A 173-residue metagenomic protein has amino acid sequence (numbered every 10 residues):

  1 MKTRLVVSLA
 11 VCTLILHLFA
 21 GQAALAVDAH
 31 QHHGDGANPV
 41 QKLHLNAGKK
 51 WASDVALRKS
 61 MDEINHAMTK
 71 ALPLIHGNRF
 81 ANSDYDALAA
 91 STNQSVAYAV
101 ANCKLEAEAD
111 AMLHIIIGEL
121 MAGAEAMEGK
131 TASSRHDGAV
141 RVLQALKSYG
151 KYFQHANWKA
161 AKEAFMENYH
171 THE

Functional and structural regions predicted by a protein language model:
M1-V11: Bacterial N-terminal signal peptides that target proteins for export
L9-G21: Bacterial N-terminal signal peptides
A10-C12, L25, V100: Short, linear, compositionally biased motifs with a strong N-terminal bias
L25-F80: Immediate post-signal-peptide N-terminus of mature secreted/exported proteins
A47-A52, I75-Y85, E106-A107, E125-S133: Second-shell loop/turn segments in exported
R58, D62-N65, T69, D86 (+4 more regions): Generic structural signal for well-ordered, non-transmembrane alpha-helical segments in soluble/cytosolic regions
S95-H114: Short, solvent-exposed, charged loop/turn and helix-capping segments that join or cap alpha-helices on peripheral
N102, L113-E173: Helix-rich interaction surfaces within compact, conserved domain-sized segments that mediate assembly or partner
